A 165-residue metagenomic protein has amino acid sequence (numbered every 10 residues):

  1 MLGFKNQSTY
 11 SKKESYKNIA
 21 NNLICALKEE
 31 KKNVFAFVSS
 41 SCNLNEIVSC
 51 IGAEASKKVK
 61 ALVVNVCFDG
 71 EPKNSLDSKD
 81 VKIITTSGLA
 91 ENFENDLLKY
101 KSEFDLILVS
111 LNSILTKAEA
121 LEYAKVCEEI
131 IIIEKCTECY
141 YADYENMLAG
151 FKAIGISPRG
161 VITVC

Functional and structural regions predicted by a protein language model:
M1-E46, V59-C127: P-loop/Walker-type NTP enzyme "switch/lid" segment
M1-G3, G52, S56, V164-C165: Beta-strand-loop-alpha "switch" segments that mediate conformational coupling across diverse proteins
S39, K135-C136: Short beta-strand-to-loop transition segments that serve as allosteric relay/switch motifs in sensory/regulatory domains
L44-G52, Y144: Short, highly selective alpha-helical patches that border small-molecule cofactor pockets in redox/cofactor-processing
S49-K57, K125, A149: Short, well-ordered alpha-helices that flank and scaffold nucleotide-derived cofactor binding pockets
L62, E128-E134, Y140-C165: Conserved beta-strand/loop subsegment of P-loop NTPase cores
K117-E119, C139-A142: Short active-site-adjacent structural elements
